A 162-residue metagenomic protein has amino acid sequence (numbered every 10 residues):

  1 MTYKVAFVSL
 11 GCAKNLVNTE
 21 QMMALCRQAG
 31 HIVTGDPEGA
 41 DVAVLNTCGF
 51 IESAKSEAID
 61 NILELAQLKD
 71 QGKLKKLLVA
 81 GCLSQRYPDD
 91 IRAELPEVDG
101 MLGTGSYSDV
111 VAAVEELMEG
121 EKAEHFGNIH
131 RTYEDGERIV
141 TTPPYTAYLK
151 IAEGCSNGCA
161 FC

Functional and structural regions predicted by a protein language model:
M1-C162: Proteins enriched for Cys/Gly/acidic motifs involved in redox and nucleic-acid/cofactor modification
